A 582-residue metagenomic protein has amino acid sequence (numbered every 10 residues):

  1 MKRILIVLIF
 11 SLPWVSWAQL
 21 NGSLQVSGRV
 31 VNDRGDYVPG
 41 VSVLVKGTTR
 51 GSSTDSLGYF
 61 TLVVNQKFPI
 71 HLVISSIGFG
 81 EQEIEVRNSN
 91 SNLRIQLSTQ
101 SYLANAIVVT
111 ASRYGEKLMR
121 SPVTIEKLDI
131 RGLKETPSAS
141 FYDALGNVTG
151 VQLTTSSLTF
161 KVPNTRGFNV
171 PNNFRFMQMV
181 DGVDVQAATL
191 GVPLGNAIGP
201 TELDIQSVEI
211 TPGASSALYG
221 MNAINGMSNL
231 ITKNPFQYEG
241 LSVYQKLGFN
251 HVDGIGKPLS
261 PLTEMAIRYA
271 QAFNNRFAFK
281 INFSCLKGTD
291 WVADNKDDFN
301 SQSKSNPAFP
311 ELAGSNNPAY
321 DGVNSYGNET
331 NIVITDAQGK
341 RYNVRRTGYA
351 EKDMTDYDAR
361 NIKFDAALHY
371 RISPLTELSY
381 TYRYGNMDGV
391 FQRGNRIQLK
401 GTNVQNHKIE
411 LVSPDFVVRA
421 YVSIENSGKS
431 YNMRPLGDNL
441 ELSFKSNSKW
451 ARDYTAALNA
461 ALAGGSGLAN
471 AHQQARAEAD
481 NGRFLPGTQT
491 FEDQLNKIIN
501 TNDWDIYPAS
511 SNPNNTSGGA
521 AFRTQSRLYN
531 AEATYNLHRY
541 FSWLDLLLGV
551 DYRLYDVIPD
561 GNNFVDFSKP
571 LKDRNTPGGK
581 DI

Functional and structural regions predicted by a protein language model:
R29-D33, V123-A139, N164-F168, G195 (+1 more regions): Short, polar/charged loop or turn motifs at beta-strand boundaries
R29-D36, V41-K46, H71-F79, R87-K134: Short, acidic, small-residue-rich periplasmic hinge/interaction motif at the N-terminus of Gram-negative outer-membrane
T49-Y59: Short, acidic Ser/Thr/Gly-rich low-complexity loop/linker segments typical of extracellular and cell-surface proteins
F60-V63, V183-A214, I267: Short acidic/polar hinge/loop motifs at secondary-structure boundaries that mediate gating or recognition
V63, I125, Y142-A187, Q206-S207: Extracytoplasmic beta-strand/coil segments of soluble accessory domains associated with Gram-negative outer-membrane
N92-Q96, F141-A144, K161-G167, F176-D181 (+4 more regions): N-terminal periplasmic accessory domains that precede and gate Gram-negative outer-membrane beta-barrel machines
L203-Q206, P212, A217-F299, I362: Outer-membrane beta-barrel translocator/receptor signature
K408-I582: Face-selective signature of the C-terminal outer-membrane beta-barrel domain
